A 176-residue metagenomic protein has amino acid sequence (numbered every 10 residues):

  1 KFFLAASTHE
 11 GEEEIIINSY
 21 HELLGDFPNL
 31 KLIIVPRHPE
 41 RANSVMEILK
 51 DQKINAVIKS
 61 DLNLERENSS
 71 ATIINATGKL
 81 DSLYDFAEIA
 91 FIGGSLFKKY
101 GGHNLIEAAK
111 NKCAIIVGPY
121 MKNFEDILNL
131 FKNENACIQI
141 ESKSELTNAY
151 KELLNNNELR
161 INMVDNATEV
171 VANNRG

Functional and structural regions predicted by a protein language model:
K1-G176: Nucleotide-activated sugar donor-binding and catalytic core shared by glycosyltransferases and related lipid-linked
